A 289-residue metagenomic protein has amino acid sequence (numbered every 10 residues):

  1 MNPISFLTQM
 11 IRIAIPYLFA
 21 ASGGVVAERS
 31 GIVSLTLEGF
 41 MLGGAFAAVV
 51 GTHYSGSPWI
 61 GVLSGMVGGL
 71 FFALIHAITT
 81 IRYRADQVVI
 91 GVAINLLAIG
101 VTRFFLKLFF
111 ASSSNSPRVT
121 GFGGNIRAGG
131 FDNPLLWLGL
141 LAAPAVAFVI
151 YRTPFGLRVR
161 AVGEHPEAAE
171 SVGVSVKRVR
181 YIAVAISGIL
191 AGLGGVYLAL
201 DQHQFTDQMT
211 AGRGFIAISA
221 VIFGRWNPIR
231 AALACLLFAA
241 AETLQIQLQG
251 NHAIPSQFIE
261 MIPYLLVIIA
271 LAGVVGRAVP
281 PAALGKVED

Functional and structural regions predicted by a protein language model:
M1-A20, V33, A47, S55-I60: Membrane-interfacial amphipathic/re-entrant helices at transmembrane-helix boundaries
L7-M10, A14, G39, G43 (+6 more regions): Hydrophobic alpha-helical transmembrane segments
A20-A21, A45-V49, I99-R103, L138-F148 (+4 more regions): Hydrophobic core segments of alpha-helical transmembrane domains in multi-pass membrane transport and ion-translocation
G56-V101, L141-P144, E242: Alpha-helical transmembrane segments within multi-pass membrane transporters and channels
S57, G130-F205, P228-L233: Helix-loop-helix "hairpin" substructures at the membrane interface of multi-pass membrane proteins
Q87, A98-T153, H203, D207 (+2 more regions): Transmembrane helix-bundle core of multi-pass membrane transporters and related energy-transducing complexes
A145, P154, E164-R178, L248-D289: Cytosolic-side transmembrane-helix boundaries in multi-pass membrane proteins
F205-Y264: Transmembrane alpha-helical segments in multi-pass inner-membrane proteins
